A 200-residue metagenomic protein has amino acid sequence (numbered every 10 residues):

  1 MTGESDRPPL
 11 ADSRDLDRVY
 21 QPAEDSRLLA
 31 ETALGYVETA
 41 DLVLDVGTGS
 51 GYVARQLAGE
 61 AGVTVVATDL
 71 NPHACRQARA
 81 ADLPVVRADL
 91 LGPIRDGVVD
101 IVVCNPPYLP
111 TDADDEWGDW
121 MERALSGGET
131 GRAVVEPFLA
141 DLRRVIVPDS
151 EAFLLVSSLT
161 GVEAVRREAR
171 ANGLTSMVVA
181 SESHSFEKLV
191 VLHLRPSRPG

Functional and structural regions predicted by a protein language model:
M1-G200: Auxiliary N-terminal substrate/complex-recognition segments of SAM-dependent methyltransferases
